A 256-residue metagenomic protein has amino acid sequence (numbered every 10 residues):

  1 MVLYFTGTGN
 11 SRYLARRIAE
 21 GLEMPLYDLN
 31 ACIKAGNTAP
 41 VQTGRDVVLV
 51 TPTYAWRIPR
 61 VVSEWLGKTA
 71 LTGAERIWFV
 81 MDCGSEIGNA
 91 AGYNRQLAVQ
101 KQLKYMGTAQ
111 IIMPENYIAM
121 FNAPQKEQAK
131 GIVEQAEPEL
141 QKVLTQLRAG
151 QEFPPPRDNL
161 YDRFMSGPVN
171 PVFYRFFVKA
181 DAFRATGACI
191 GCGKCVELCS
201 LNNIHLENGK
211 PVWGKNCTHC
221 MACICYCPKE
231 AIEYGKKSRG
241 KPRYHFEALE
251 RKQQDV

Functional and structural regions predicted by a protein language model:
M1-V2, T6-L14, E20-C32, A39-T51 (+3 more regions): FMN-binding flavodoxin-like domain, especially the glycine-rich phosphate-binding loop
A35-N37, N116, G235, Y244-H245: Short secondary-structure boundary/hinge segments and terminal tails
V50, D82, Q128, T186-G187 (+2 more regions): Conserved short-loop catalytic and cofactor-binding motifs
W56, M113, N208, Y234 (+1 more regions): Generic structural "secondary-structure junction" signal
N159-G191, E197: A mid-sequence, solvent-exposed acidic-amphipathic segment
R184-A185, I190-V212, N216-T218, A222-R239: Iron-sulfur cluster-binding cysteine motifs and their immediate structural context in ferredoxin-like electron-transfer
E230-V256: Long, positively charged, glycine-interspersed low-complexity recognition regions
